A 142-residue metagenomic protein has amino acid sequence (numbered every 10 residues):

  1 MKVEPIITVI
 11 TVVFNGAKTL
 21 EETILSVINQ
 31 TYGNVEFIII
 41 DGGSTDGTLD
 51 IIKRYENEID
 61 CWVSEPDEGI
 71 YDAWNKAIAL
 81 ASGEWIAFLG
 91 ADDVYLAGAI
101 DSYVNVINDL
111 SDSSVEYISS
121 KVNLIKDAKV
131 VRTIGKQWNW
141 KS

Functional and structural regions predicted by a protein language model:
M1-S142: Nucleotide-sugar donor-binding/catalytic module of glycosyltransferases that assemble extracellular/cell-envelope
